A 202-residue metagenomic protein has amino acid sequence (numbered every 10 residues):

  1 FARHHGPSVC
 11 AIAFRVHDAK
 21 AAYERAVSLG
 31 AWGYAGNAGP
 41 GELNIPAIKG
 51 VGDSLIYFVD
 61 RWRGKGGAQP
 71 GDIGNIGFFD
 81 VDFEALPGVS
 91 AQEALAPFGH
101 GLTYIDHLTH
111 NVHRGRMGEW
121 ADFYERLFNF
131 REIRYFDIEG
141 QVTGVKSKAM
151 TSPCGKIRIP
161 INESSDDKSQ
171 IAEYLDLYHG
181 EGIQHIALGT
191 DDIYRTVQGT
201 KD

Functional and structural regions predicted by a protein language model:
F1, V59-D60, G99, K168-L175: ER-lumen resident redox/N-glycosylation machinery signature
H4-H5, G99-T103, D176-G180: Short, flexible turn/loop "capping" segments at secondary-structure junctions
V9-A11, Q184-H185: Short active-site oxyanion
A11-D106, H110-V112, R134-E163, Y194-D202: Vicinal oxygen chelate
A26-S28, M117-R131: Amphipathic alpha-helical segments
G155-L177: A glycine-rich, aromatic-flanked flexible loop/lid motif
I171-A172, L177-D202: Active-site/pore-lining binding-face segments in mid-to-C-terminal subdomains
